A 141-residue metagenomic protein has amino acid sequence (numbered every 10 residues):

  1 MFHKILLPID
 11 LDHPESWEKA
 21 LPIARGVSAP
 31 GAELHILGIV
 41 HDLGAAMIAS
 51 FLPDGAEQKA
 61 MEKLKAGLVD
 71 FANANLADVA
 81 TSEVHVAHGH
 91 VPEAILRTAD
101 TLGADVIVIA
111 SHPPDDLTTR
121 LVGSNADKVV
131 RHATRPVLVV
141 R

Functional and structural regions predicted by a protein language model:
M1-K19, V79, R131-R141: Intrinsically disordered or low-complexity boundary/linker segments at protein termini and domain junctions
H3-S50: Small/aliphatic-rich secondary-structure junction motif
I23, A74-I107, P114: Structural beta-alpha unit
S28-A29, L76-A77, T134: Short conserved AdoMet
H35-L37, E83-A87, L138: General small-molecule cofactor/ligand-binding pocket signal
D54-A66: A short acidic, glycine-rich active-site loop that binds or catalyzes chemistry on phosphate/adenosine moieties
I109-K128: Glycine-rich, Arg-bearing micro-motifs that act as flexible, cationic patches
